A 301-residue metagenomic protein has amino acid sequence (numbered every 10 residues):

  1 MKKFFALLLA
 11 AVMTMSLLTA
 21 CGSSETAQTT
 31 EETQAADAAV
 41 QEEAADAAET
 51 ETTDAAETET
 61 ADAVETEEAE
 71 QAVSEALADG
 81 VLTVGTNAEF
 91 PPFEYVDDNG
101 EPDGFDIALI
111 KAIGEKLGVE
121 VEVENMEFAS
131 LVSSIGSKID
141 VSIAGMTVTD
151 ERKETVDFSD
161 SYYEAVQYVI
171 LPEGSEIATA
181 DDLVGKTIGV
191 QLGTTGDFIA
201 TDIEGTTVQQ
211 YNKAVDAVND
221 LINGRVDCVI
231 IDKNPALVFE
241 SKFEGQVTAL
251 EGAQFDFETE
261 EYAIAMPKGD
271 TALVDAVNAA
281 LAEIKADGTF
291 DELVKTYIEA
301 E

Functional and structural regions predicted by a protein language model:
L7, L17-T30: Bacterial lipoprotein signal-peptidase II cleavage site
E65-S74, D197-N212, V247-Q254, D275-E301: Ligand-binding clefts/hinges and TM-proximal coupling segments of bilobed small-molecule sensing domains
E68-G145: Extracytoplasmic small-molecule ligand-binding "clamshell" domains of the periplasmic binding protein/Venus flytrap
T83-T86, A180-G193: Short loop->beta-strand "edge-of-pocket" segments that line small-molecule binding or catalytic clefts across diverse
A88, E164-L171, K233, S241-A279 (+1 more regions): Periplasmic-binding protein-like
I107, V123-S134, S175, L192-T195 (+2 more regions): Short helix-initiation/N-cap motifs at beta->coil->alpha
I107-K116, T187, L192-T194, T259-E301: Extended ligand-binding regions for polar small-molecule ligands
K111, E115, E120-D182, T248-F257: Acidic, polar ligand-binding/catalytic clefts
